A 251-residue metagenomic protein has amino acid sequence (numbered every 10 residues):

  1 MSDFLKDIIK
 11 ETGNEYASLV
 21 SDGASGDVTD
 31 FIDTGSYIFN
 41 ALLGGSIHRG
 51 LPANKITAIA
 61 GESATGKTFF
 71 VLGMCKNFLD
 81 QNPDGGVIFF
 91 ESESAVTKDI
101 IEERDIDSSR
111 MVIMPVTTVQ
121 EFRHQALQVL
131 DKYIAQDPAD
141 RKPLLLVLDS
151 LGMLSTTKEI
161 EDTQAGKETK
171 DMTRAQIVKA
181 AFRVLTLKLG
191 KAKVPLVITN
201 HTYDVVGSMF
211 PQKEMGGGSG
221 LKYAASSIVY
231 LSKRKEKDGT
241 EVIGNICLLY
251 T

Functional and structural regions predicted by a protein language model:
S2-R110, F122-D131: The Walker A/P-loop phosphate-binding site
I32-S36, N40, A53, T68-F69 (+4 more regions): Amphipathic alpha-helical transducer elements in NTP-driven molecular machines
F39, I101, D149, N200 (+1 more regions): Residue-level signature of catalytic and energy-coupling elements of molecular machines, predominantly ATP/GTP-dependent
D80, R104-M111, D162-D171, K213-G218: A short alpha->loop->secondary-structure connector
E93-T97, T117-E121, L151-L154, T202-V206 (+1 more regions): Conserved nucleotide-binding/hydrolysis micro-motifs of P-loop NTPases
T118-K191: Phosphate-binding/switch loop-helix module in NTP-utilizing enzymes
D171-L249: Phosphate-binding/switch region of NTP-binding enzymes
